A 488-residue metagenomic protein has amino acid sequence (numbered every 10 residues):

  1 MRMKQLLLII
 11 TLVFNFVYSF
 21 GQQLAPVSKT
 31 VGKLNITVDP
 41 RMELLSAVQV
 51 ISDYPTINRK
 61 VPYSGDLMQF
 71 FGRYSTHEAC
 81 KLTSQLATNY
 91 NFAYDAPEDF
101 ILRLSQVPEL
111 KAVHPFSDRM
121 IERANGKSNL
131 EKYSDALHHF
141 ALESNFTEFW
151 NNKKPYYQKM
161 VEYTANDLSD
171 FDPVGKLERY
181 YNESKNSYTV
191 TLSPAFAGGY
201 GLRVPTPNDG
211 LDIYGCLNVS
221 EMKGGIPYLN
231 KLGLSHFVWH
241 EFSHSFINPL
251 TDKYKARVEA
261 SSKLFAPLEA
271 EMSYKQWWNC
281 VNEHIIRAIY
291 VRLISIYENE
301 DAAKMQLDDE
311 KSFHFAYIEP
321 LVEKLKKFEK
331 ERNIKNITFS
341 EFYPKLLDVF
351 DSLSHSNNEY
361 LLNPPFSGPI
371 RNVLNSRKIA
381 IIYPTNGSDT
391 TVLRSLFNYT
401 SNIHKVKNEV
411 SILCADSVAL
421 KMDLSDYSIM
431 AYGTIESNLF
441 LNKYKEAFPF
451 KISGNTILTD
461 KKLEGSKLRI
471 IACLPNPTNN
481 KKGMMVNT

Functional and structural regions predicted by a protein language model:
M1-P26: Bacterial Sec-dependent N-terminal signal peptides
Q23-D167: Non-catalytic architectural context of zinc metalloproteases
Q23-K60, A93-D95, S105, L110-R123 (+1 more regions): Solvent-exposed alpha-helical segments and adjacent loops that form catalytic or protein-interaction surfaces
K154-D212, A419, D426-T434: Auxiliary, metal-adjacent structural segments of Zn-dependent hydrolase domains
A195-V219, K461, K467-L474: Catalytic zinc-binding patch centered on the HExxH motif and its immediate surroundings that defines zinc-dependent
V219-V238: Short pre-active-site segment immediately N-terminal to the catalytic Zn-binding motif
L232-K253: Active-site recognition of the HExxH zinc-binding catalytic motif
N248-W278: Post-HEXXH active-site segment of zinc metalloproteases
